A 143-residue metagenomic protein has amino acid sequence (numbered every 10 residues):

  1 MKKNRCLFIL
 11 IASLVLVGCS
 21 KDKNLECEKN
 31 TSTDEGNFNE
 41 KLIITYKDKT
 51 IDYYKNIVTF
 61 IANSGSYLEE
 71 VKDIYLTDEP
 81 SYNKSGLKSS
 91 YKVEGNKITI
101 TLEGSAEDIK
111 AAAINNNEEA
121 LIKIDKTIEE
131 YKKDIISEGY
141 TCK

Functional and structural regions predicted by a protein language model:
M1-L7: Bacterial N-terminal signal peptides that target proteins for export
L10-S13: Classic N-terminal secretory signal peptides
V15-G18: C-terminal motif of bacterial Sec signal peptides marking the signal peptidase cleavage site
D22-K143: Subset-of-secretome marker
